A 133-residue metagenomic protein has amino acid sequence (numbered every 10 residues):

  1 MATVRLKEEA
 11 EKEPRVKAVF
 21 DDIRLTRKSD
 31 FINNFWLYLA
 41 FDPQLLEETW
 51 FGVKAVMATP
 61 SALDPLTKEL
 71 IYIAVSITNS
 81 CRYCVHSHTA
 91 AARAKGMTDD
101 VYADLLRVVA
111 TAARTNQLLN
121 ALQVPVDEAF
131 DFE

Functional and structural regions predicted by a protein language model:
M1-E133: Hydrophobic alpha-helical segments
